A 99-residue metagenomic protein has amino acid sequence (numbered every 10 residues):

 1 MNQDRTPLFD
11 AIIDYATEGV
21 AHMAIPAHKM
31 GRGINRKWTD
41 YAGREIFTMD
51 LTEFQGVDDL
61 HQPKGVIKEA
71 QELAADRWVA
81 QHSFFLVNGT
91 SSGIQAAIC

Functional and structural regions predicted by a protein language model:
M1-M49: N-terminal glycine-rich, Lys/His-bearing helix-loop that initiates the first secondary-structure elements of many
R44-G93: Conserved N-terminal alpha-helix of the aminotransferase class I/II PLP-enzyme fold
A96: N-terminal active-site wall of soluble small-molecule enzyme domains
